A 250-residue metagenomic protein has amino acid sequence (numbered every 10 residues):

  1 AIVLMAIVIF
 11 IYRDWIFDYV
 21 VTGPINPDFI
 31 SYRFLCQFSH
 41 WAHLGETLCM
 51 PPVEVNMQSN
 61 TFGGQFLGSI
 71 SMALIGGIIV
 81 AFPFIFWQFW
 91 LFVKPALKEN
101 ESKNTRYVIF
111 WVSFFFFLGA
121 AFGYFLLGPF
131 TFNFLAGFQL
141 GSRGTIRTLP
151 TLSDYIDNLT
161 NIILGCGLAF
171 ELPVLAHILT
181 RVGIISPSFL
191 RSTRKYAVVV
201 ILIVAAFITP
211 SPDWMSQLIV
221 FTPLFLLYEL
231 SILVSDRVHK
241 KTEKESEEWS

Functional and structural regions predicted by a protein language model:
A1-S250: Membrane topogenic/interface segments and analogous intrinsically disordered interaction regions
